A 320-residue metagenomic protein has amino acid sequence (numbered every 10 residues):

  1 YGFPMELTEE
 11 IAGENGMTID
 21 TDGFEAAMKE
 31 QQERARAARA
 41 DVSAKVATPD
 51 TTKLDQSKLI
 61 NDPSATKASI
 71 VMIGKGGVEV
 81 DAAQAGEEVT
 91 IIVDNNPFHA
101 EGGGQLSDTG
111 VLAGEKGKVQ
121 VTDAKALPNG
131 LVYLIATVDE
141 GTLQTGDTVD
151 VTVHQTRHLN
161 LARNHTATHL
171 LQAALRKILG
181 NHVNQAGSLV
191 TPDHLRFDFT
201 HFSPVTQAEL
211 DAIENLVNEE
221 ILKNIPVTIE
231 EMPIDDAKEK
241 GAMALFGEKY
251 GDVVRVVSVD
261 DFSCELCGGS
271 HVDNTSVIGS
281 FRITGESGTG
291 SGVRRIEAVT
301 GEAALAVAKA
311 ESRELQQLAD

Functional and structural regions predicted by a protein language model:
Y1-D320: A glycine- and charged-residue-rich anion-binding loop/surface
